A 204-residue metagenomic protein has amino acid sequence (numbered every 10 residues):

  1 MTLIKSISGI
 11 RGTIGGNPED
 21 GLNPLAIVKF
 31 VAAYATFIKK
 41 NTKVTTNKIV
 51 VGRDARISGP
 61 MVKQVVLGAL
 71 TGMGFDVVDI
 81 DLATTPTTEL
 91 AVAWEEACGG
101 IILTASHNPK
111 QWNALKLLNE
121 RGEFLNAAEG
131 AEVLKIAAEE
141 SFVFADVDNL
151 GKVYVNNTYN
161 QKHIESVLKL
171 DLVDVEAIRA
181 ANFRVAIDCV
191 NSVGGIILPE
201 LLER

Functional and structural regions predicted by a protein language model:
M1-G68, G72-M73, K152-V185: An N-terminal, well-structured beta->alpha segment
T13, N113-R204: Gly/Ser/Thr-enriched, mixed-charge loops and adjacent short helices that form phosphate/oxyanion-binding elements
A35-T36, I80-L82, A131-I136: Short C-terminal domain-edge/linker segments immediately following a structured domain
F37, N41, W94-E95, R204: Alpha-helix C-cap/termination motif
I38, V92, I136-A138: Hydrophobic residues in alpha-helical segments
K43-R121: Ferredoxin-reductase
